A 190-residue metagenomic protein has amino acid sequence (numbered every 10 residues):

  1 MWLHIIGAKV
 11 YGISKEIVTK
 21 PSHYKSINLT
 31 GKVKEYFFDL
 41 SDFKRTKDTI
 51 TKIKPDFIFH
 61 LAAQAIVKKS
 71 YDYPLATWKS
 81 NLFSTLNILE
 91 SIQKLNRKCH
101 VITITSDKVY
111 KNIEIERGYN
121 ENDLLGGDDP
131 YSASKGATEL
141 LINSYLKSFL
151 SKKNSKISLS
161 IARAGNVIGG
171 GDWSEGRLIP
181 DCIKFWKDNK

Functional and structural regions predicted by a protein language model:
M1-A164, I168: N-terminal Rossmann-like NAD(P)+-binding domain of SDR-like oxidoreductases, especially those catalyzing
L150, P180-K190: Alpha-helical substrate-binding/gating segment
G171: Conserved GTPase G-domain signal focused on the G5
R177: Acidic donor-binding loop at a coil-to-helix junction in glycosyltransferase catalytic cores that engages
